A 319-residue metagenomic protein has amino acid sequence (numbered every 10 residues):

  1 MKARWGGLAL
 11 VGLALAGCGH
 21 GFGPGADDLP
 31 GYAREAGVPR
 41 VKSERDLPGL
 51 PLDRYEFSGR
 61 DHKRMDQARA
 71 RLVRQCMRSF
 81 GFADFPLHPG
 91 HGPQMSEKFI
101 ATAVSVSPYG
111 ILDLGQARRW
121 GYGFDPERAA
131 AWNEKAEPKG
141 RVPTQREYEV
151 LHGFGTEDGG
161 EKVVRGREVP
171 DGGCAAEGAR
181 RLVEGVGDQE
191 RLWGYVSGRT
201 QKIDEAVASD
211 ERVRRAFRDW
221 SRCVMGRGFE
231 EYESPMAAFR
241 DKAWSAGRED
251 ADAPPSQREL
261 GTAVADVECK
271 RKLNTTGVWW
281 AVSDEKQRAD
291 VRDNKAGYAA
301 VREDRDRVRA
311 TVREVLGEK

Functional and structural regions predicted by a protein language model:
M1-L8: Bacterial N-terminal signal peptides that target proteins for export
A14-G17: C-terminal motif of bacterial Sec signal peptides marking the signal peptidase cleavage site
G19-K319: Cell-envelope/extracellular polymer assembly enzymes that use nucleotide-activated donors
